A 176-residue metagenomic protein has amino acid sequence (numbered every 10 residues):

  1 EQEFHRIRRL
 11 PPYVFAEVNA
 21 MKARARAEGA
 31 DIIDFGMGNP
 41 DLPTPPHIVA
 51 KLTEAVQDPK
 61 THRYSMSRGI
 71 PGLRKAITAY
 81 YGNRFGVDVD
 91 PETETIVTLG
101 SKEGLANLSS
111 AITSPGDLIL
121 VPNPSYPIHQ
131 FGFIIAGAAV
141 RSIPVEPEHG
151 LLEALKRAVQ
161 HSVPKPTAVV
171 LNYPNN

Functional and structural regions predicted by a protein language model:
E3-F4, R8-L99, N107: N-terminal small-domain helix-loop-helix segment of the aminotransferase-like
I32, E92, G116, P164-P166: A general structural motif
P40, K102, Y126, Y173-N176: Short glycine-rich anion-binding loops that position phosphate/pyrophosphate groups of nucleotides and phosphorylated
I96, L118-L120, R141: Conserved beta-strand elements of the Class I
A111-P127, G132-F133: Conserved PLP-anchoring active-site segment centered on the Schiff-base-forming lysine
I135-V140: A short helix-loop-beta submotif of the ANL/AMP-binding
R141, E146-N176: Active-site phosphate-binding strand-loop segment of PLP-dependent enzymes
